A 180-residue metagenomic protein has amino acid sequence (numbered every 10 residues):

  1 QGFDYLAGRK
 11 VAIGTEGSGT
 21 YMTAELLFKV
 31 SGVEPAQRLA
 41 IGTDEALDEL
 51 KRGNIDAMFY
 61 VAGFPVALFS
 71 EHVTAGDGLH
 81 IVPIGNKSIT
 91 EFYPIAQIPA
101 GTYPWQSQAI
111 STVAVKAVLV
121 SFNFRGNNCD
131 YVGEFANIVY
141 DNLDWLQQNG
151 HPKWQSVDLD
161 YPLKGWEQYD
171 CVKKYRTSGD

Functional and structural regions predicted by a protein language model:
Q1-D4, R125-C129: Short helix-loop capping/hinge motifs at secondary-structure junctions, enriched in acidic/polar residues
Q1-R52: Bilobed "Venus flytrap"/periplasmic-binding protein-like clamshell domains and structurally analogous long
R9-K10, Q97, E134-N137: Short intrinsically disordered coil segments
T20, V115, Y131: Catalytic-loop motifs flanking and including active-site residues across diverse enzymes
G32-N128: Pocket-lining segment of extracytoplasmic ligand-binding domains
E45-D48, R52, A62-T74, I81 (+2 more regions): An extracytoplasmic/periplasmic, membrane-proximal ligand-sensing/linker region
